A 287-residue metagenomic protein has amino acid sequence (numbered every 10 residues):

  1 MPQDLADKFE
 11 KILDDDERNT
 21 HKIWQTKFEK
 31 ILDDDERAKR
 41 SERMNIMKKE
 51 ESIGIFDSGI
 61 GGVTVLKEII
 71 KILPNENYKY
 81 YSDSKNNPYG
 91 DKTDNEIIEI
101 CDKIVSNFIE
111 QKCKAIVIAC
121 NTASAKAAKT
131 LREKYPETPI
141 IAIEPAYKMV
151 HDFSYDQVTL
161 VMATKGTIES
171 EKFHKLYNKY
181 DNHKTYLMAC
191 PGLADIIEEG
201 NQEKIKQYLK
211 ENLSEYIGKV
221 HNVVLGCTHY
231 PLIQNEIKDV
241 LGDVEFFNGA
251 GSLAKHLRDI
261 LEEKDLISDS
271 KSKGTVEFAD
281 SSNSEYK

Functional and structural regions predicted by a protein language model:
D4-D7, N19-H21, N45: Intrinsic-disorder-associated, low-complexity terminal segments enriched in Asp/Asn/His/Tyr and depleted of Lys/Arg
R18, R37-R43: Basic polycationic patches enriched in arginine
I23-T26, I31: Intrinsic disorder/low-complexity segments
N45-K287: Non-catalytic structural scaffold of enzyme domains
